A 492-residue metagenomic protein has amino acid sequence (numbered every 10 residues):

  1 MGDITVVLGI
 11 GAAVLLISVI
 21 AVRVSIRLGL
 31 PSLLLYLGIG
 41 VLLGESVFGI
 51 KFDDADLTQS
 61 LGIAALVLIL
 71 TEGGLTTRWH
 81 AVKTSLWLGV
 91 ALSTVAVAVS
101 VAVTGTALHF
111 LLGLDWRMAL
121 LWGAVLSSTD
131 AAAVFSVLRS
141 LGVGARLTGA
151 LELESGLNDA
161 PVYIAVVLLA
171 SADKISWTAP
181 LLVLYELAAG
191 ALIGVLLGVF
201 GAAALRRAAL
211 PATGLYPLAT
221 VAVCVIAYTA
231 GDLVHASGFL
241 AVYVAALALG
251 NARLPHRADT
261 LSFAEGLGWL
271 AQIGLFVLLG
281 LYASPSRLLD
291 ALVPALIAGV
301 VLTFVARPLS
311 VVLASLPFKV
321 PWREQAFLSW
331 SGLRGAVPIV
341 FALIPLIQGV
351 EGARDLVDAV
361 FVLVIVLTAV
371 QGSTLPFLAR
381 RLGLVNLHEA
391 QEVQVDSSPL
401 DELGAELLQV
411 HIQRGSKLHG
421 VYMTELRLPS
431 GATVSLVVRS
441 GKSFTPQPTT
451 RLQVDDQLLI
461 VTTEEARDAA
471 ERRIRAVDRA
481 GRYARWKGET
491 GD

Functional and structural regions predicted by a protein language model:
M1, Q453, T490-D492: C-terminal end-of-chain micro-motif
M1-H388, E392, D401-E402: Transmembrane helical cores of multi-pass secondary ion antiporters/exchangers
G38, A405-L407, A432: Sequence-level motif detector for i,i+2 pairs with an aromatic at +2
V300, L408-Q413: Short, glycine/charged-rich beta-strand-loop motifs at protein surfaces that mediate ligand recognition and catalysis
L346, G383, L426-L428, R451-Q453 (+1 more regions): Short, solvent-exposed amphipathic alpha-helical segments in soluble enzyme and RNA/protein-processing domains
L387-V410, R479-D492: Long, charged amphipathic helices and adjacent flexible linkers at domain junctions
R414, L418-E465, A470: Cytosolic Rossmann-like ligand/nucleotide-binding regulatory domains
T463-E464, D468-Y483: Surface-exposed interaction regions enriched in Ser/Thr/Asp/Glu that occur as long low-complexity tracts or repetitive
